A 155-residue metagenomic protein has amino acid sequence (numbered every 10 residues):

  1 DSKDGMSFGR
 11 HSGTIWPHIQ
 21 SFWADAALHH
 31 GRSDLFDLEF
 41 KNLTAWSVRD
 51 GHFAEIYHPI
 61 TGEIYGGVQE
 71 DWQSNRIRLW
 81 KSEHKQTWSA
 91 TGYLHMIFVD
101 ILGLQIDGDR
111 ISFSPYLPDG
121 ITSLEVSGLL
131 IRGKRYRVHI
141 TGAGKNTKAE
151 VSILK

Functional and structural regions predicted by a protein language model:
D1-P17, V48-I77, L129, K134-T141 (+1 more regions): Extended glycan-interaction surfaces of carbohydrate-active proteins
S12, R32, S82-Q86: Generic alpha-helical structural element
G13-H29, W88-V99: Well-ordered alpha-helical segments within folded domains of soluble proteins
Q20-W46: Alpha-helical support elements that line or immediately flank enzyme active sites and cofactor-binding pockets
A27-F36, G103-K155: Beta-rich accessory regions
S33, W46-R49, F53, D107: Generic macromolecular interface patches on structured domains
N42-A45, H58-E63, S112-D119: A glycine-rich phosphate-binding loop feature that marks nucleotide/adenosyl-phosphate handling sites
Q73-I121: Catalytic cores of secreted or luminal carbohydrate-active enzymes
